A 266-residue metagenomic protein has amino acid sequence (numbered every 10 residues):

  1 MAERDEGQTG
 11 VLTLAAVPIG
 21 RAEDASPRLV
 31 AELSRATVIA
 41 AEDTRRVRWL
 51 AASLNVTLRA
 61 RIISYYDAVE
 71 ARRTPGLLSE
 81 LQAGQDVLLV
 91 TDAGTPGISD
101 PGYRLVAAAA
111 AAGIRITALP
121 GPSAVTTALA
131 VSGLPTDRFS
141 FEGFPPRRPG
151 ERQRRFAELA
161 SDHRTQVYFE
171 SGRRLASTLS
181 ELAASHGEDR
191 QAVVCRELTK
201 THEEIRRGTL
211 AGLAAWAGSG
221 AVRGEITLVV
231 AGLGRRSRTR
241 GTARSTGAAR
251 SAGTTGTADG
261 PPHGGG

Functional and structural regions predicted by a protein language model:
M1-D67: Glycine-rich, flexible N-terminal cofactor/catalytic loop recognition
A2-G10, R61, Q85-D86, R164-T165 (+1 more regions): A contiguous loop/helix-start segment that scaffolds small-molecule binding in enzyme catalytic cores
L33-I39, G113-T117, T165-Q166: Short active-site oxyanion
A41-E42, D100, F169: Short beta-strand scaffold positions
R45-V47, G94-T95, A124, R174 (+1 more regions): Alpha-helix capping/helix-boundary segments
I63-R72, P145-P149: Conserved helicase motor
Y66, R73-S123: Glycine/small-residue-rich loop that forms an oxyanion/phosphate-binding "nest" at active or ligand-binding sites
Y103-D162: Class I SAM-dependent methyltransferase SAM-binding "motif I" and its flanking Rossmann-like core
